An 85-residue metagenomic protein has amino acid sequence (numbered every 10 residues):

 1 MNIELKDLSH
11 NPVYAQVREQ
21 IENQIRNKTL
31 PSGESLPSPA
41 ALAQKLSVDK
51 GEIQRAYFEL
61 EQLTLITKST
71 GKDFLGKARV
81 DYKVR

Functional and structural regions predicted by a protein language model:
M1-L36, A41, S47, R85: Extreme N-terminal segment that seeds HTH/winged-HTH DNA-binding domains in transcriptional regulators
K28, G33, T64, G71-D73: Glycine-centered flexibility sites
S35-T67: N-terminal helix-turn-helix
L36, K68-D81: Short, Lys/Arg-rich nucleic-acid/phosphate-binding segment
